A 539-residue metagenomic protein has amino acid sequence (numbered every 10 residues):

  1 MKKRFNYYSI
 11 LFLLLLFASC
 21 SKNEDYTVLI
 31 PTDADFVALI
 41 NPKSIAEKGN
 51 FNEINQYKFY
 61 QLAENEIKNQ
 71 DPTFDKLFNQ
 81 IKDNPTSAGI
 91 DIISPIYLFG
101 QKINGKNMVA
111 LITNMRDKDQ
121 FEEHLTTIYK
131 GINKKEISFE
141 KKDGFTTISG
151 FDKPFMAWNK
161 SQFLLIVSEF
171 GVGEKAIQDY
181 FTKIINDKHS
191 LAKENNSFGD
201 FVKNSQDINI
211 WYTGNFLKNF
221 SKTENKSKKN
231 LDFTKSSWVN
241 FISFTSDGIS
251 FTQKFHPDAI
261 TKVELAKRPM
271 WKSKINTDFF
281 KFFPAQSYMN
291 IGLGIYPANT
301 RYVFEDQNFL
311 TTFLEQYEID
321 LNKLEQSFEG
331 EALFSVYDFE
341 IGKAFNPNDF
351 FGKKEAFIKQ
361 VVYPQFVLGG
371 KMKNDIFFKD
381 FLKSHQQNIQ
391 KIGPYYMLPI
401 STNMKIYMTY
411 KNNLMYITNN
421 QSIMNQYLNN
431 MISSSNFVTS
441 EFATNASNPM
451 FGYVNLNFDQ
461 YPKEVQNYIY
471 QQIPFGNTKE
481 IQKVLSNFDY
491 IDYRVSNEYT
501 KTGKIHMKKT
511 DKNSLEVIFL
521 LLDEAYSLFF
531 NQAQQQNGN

Functional and structural regions predicted by a protein language model:
M1-A18: Sec-dependent bacterial lipoprotein signal peptides
C20-E136, K141-T147, A192-T234, S246-I358 (+1 more regions): Structural boundary/hinge residues at secondary-structure and domain interfaces
A34-A38, I96, V109-T113, I166 (+12 more regions): One face of beta-strands
K43, M115-K118, E169-G171, Y296 (+2 more regions): Solvent-exposed coil/turn segments that connect beta secondary-structure elements in extracytoplasmic/periplasmic
Q56, Y60-P95, I128-D247, Q390-S496 (+1 more regions): An internal, short helix-loop-strand segment that often contains or flanks glycine-aspartate motifs
M115-I132, E355, K359-I389: Short, solvent-exposed recognition patches
E329, L333-G342, N346, G352 (+5 more regions): Exposed, low-structure sequence patches enriched in small/polar residues
L368, S486, Y490-L520, E524-Q534: C-terminal regions of mature proteins
